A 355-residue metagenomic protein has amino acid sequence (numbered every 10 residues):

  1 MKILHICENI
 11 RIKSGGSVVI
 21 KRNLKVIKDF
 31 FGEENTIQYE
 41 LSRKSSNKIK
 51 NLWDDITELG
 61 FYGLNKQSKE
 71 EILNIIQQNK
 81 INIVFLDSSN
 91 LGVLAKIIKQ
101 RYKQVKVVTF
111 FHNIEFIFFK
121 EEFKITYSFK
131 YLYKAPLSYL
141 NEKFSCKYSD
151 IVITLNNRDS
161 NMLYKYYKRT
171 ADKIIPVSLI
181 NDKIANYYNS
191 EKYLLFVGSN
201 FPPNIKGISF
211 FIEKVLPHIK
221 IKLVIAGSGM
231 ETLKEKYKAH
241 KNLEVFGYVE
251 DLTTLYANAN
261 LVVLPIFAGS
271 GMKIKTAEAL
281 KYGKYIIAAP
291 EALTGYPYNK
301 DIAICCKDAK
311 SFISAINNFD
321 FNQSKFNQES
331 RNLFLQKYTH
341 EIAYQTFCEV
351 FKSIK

Functional and structural regions predicted by a protein language model:
M1-S42, Q77-N79: N-terminal subdomain of nucleotide-sugar transferases
I3, I83, R101-E122: Active-site proximal beta-strand in glycosyltransferases
V18, V177-Y237, V245, V249-T253 (+1 more regions): Conserved catalytic-core segment of nucleotide-activated headgroup transferases in glycan assembly
I114-F118, K130-V152: Membrane-proximal helix-turn-helix segments that form the acceptor-binding/catalytic region of lipid-linked
K143-I184: Donor nucleotide-sugar binding/catalytic pocket of nucleotide-sugar-dependent glycosyltransferases
A257-G271, Y282-K284: Acidic donor-binding loop of glycosyltransferase active sites
K275-K281, Y285-A289: Short hydrophobic beta-strand element within catalytic cores of glycosyltransferases and related nucleotide-activated
F321-S353: A charged, aromatic-enriched C-terminal amphipathic alpha-helix characteristic of glycosyltransferases across folds
